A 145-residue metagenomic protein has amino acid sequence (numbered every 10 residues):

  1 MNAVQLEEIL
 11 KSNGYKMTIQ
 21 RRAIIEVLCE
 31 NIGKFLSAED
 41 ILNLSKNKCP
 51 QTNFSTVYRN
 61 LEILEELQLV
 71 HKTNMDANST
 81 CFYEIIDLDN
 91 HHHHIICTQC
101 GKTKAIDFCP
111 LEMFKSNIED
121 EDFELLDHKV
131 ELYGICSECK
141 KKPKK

Functional and structural regions predicted by a protein language model:
M1-I25: Short alpha-helical segments that sit at the start of domains
I9, E26-N31, L44: Short amphipathic alpha-helical elements of helix-turn-helix/winged-helix folds
Y15, E30-G33, N47-K48: Short helix-capping/hinge SLiMs at alpha-helix to coil transitions
D40-K46, V57: A short acidic, leucine-rich amphipathic alpha-helix
V57-L67: Basic amphipathic alpha-helical segments that dock to polyanions
E66-K145: Non-DNA-binding regulatory cores of transcription-related proteins, predominantly C-terminal effector-binding
